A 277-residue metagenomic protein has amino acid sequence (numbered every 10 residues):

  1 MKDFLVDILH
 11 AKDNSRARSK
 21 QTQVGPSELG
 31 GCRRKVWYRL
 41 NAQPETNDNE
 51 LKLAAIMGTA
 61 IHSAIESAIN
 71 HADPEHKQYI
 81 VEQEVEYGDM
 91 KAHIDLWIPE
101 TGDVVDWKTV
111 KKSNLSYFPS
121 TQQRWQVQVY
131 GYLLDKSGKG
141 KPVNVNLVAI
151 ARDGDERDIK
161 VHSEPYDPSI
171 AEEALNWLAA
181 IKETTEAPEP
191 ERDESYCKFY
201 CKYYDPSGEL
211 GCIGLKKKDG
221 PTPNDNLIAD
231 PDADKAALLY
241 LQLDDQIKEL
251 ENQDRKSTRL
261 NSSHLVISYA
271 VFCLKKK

Functional and structural regions predicted by a protein language model:
M1-V104, K111-T121, W125, N252-R255 (+1 more regions): Metal-dependent nuclease catalytic cores that hydrolyze phosphodiester bonds in DNA/RNA, characterized by
E28-V36, L178, T184-P223: Cysteine-cluster motifs in flexible loop/terminal segments that predominantly coordinate metals
V36-K52, G220-A229, A236-L239: A short, surface-exposed helix-loop junction/capping segment
A60, A64, W125-L133, L238 (+2 more regions): Short amphipathic alpha-helical face segments that pack within enzyme cores and frequently flank/anchor catalytic
S67-A72, L133-S137, C273-L274: Active-site catalytic microenvironments for nucleophilic, acid-base chemistry
H76-E186: Mg2+/Mn2+-dependent nuclease catalytic core
T222-R259, S263: Contiguous, amphipathic alpha-helical segments that mediate oligomerization or scaffolding in large protein assemblies
K256, L260-K277: Single conserved hydrophobic/aromatic residue that forms the stacking wall/gate of nucleotide- or nucleobase-binding
